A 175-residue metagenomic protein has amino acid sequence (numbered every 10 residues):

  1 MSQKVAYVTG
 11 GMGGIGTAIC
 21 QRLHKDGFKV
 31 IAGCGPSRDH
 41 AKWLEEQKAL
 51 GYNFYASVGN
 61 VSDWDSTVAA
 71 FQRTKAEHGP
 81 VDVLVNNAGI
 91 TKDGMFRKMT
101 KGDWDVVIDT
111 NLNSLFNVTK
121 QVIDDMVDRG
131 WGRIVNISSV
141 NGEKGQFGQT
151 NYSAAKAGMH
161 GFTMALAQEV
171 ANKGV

Functional and structural regions predicted by a protein language model:
M12-G13: Conserved glycine-rich cofactor-binding loop
D26-W43: Conserved glycine-rich Rossmann-like NAD(P)H-binding loop of the short-chain dehydrogenase/reductase
V58-A69, K101: The beta1-alpha1 cofactor-binding region of Rossmann-like NAD(H)/NADP(H)-dependent oxidoreductases
M95-F96, D103-I108: Substrate-binding pocket helix/loop in short-chain dehydrogenase/reductase
T119, A155, T163: Active-site helix of classical SDR
D124, Q168-N172: Alpha-helical segment proximal to the catalytic Tyr-Lys
S139: Residue(s) in the substrate-gating loop at a strand-loop-helix junction that position the organic substrate next
